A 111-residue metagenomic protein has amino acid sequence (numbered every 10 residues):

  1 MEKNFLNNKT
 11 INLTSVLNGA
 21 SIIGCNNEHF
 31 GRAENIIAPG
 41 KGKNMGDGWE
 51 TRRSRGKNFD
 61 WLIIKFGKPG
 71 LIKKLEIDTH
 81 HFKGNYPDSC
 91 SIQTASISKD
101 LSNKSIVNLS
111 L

Functional and structural regions predicted by a protein language model:
M1-K65, K83, I106-L111: Disordered, acidic Ser/Thr/Pro-rich linker "stalks" and the adjacent N-terminal cap of the next globular domain
F59, P69-I72, S89: Generic preference for well-ordered alpha-helical elements
G70-F82: A short beta-strand element within beta-rich, extracytoplasmic domains of secreted/secretory-pathway proteins
D78, Q93-I97: Predominantly extracellular/luminal cell-surface or secreted proteins
K83-S91: Short coil-to-beta strand junction motifs in C2/discoidin
Y86, L101-N103: Generic domain-boundary/flexible-linker signal
S96-D100, S110-L111: Short amphipathic alpha-helical linker/capping segments at the junctions of internal repeats and modular domains
